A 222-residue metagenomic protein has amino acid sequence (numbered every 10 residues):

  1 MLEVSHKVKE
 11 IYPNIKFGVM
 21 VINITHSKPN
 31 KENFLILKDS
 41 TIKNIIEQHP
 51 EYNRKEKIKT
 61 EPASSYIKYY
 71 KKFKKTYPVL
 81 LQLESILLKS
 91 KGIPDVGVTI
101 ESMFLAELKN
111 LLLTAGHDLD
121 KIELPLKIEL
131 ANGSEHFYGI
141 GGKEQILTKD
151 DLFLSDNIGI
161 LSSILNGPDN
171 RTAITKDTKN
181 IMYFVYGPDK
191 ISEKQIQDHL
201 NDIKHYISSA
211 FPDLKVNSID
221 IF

Functional and structural regions predicted by a protein language model:
M1-F222: Charge-biased, low-complexity intrinsically disordered regions
